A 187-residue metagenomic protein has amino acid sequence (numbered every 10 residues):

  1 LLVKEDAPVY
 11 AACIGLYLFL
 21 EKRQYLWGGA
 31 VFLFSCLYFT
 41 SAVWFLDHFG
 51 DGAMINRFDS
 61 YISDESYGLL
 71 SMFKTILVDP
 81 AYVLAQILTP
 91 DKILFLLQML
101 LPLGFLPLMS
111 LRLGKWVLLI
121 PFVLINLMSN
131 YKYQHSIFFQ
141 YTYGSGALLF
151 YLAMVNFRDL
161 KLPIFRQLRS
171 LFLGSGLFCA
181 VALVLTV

Functional and structural regions predicted by a protein language model:
L1-D6, L20, T40-F45, P107-L111 (+1 more regions): Transmembrane helix irregularities
V3-A12, L96, L100, Q140-Y141 (+1 more regions): Membrane-embedded alpha-helical segments of multi-pass membrane proteins, especially the transmembrane helices
Y10-C36: Perimembrane helix-loop-helix junctions
L18-W27, A153-G174: Membrane-interface junctions at the ends of membrane-embedded or membrane-associated helices
F32-C36, L160-V187: Signature aromatic-anchored transmembrane alpha helix within multi-pass, membrane-resident enzymes that catalyze glycan
S35-C36, A42-Y82, F122-S136, T142: Extracytoplasmic catalytic-loop and juxtamembrane helix elements of membrane-embedded, polyprenol/dolichol-linked
Q86, K92-V123: Hydrophobic, aromatic-rich transmembrane alpha-helices and their immediate juxtamembrane boundary segments
W116-I164: Hydrophobic/aromatic-rich transmembrane helices and adjacent perimembrane loops
